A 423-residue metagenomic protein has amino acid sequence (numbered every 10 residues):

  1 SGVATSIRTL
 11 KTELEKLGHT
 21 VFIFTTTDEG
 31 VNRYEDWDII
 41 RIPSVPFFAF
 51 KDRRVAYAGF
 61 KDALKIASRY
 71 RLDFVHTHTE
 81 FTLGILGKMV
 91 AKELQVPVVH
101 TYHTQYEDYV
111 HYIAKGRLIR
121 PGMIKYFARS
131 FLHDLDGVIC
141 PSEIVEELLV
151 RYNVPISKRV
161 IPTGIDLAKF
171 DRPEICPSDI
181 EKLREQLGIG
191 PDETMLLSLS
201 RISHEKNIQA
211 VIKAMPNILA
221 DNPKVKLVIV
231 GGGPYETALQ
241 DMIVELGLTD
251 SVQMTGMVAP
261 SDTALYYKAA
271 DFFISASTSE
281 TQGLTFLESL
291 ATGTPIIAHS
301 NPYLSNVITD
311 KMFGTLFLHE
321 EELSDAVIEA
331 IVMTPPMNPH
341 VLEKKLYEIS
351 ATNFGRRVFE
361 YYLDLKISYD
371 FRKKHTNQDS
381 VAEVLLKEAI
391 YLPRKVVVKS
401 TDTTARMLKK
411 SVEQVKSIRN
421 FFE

Functional and structural regions predicted by a protein language model:
S1-P43, A351, F359, A382-E423: N-terminal subdomain of nucleotide-sugar transferases
T25, I40-P43, P121, Y126-D179: Donor nucleotide-sugar binding/catalytic pocket of nucleotide-sugar-dependent glycosyltransferases
A67, L132, M257-V258, L265-A270: Short alpha-helical donor nucleotide-sugar binding micro-motif in glycosyltransferases
G190-K206, I212-M215: Conserved donor-binding/catalytic core segment of Leloir-type glycosyltransferases
A238-V258: Nucleotide-activated donor-binding/catalytic signature segment of Leloir-type glycosyltransferases, i.e., the conserved
T278: Aromatic "clamp/platform" in nucleotide-sugar-dependent glycosyltransferases that forms part of the donor/acceptor
P295-A298: Short hydrophobic beta-strand element within catalytic cores of glycosyltransferases and related nucleotide-activated
D310-E321, E329-P335: Conserved acidic donor-binding segment of nucleotide-sugar-dependent glycosyltransferases
